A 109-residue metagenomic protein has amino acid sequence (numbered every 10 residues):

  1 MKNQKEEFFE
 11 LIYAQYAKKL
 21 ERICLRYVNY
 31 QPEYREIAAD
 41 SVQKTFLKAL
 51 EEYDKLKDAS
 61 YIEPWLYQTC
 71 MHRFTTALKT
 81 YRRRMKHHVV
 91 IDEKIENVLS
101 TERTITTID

Functional and structural regions predicted by a protein language model:
M1-R26, E36-A39: A short, charge-rich alpha-helical start-of-domain segment used by transcription regulators
K2, Y30, Q43-I62, T80-R82: Sigma70-family region 2
E6-E10, R35, A39, A59 (+2 more regions): Short, structured helix-loop boundary elements
Y13, E21, E33-E52, P64-W65: Conserved RNAP core-binding helix
A17, Q43, M71: ATP/adenylate-binding site constellation spanning eukaryotic-like Ser/Thr protein kinases, ABC-transporter
M71-V89: Arg/Lys-rich amphipathic alpha helix in sigma70-family domain 2
R84-D109: Internal acidic/polar
